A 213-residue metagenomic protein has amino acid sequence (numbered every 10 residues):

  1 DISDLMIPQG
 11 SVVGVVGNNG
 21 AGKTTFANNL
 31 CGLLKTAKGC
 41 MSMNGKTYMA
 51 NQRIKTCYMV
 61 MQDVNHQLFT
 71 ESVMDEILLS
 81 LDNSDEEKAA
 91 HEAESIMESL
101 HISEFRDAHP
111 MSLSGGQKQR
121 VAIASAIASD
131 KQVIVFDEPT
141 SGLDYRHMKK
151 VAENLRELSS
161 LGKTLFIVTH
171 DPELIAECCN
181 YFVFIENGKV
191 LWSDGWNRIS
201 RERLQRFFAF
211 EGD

Functional and structural regions predicted by a protein language model:
V16-N18: The feature captures the beta-strand-to-loop junction immediately N-terminal to the Walker
C31: Helix-to-loop junction immediately C-terminal to a conserved catalytic motif
K88-F105: Conserved ABC ATPase "signature" region
H109-L113, Q117: Conserved ABC ATPase signature
I134-D137: Catalytic Walker B motif of ABC-type/P-loop ATPase nucleotide-binding domains
T169-H170: H-loop/switch region of ABC-family ATPase nucleotide-binding domains
K189-E211: Conserved beta-strand-loop-alpha-helix hinge in the C-terminal portion of ABC ATPase nucleotide-binding domains
